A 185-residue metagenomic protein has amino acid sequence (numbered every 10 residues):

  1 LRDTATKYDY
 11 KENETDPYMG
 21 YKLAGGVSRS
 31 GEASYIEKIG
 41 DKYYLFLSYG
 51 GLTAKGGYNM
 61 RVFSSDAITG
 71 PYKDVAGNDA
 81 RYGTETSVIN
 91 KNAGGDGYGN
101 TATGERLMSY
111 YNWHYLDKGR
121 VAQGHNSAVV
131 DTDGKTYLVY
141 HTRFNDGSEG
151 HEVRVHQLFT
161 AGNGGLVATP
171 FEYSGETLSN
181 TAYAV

Functional and structural regions predicted by a protein language model:
L1-V185: Carbohydrate-active catalytic/glycan-binding domains of CAZyme proteins, especially the secreted or lumenal ectodomains
